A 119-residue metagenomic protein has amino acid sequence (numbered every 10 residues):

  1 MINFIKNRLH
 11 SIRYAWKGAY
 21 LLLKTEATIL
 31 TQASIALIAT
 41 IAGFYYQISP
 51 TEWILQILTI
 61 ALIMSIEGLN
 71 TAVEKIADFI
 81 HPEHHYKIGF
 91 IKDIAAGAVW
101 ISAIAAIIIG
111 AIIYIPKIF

Functional and structural regions predicted by a protein language model:
M1-A72, I80, H84, F90-K92 (+1 more regions): Hydrophobic alpha-helical transmembrane segments
